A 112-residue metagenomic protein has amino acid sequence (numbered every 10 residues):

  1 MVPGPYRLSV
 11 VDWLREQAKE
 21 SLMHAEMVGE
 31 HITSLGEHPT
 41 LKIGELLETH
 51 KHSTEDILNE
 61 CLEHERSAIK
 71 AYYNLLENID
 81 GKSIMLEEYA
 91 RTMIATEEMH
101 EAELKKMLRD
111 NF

Functional and structural regions predicted by a protein language model:
M1-F112: Iron-associated oxidoreductase/ferritin-like identity signal
